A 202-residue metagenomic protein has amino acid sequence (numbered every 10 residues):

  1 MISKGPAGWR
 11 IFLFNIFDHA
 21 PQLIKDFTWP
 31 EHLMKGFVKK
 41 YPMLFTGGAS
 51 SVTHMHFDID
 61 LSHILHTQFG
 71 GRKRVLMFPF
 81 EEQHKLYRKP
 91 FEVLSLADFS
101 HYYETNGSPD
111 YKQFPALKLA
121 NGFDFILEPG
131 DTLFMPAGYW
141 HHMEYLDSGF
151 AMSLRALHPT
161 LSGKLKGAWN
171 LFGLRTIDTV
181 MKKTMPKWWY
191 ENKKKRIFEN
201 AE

Functional and structural regions predicted by a protein language model:
M1-T132, H142-E202: N-terminal accessory scaffold of Fe(II)-dependent oxygenases
